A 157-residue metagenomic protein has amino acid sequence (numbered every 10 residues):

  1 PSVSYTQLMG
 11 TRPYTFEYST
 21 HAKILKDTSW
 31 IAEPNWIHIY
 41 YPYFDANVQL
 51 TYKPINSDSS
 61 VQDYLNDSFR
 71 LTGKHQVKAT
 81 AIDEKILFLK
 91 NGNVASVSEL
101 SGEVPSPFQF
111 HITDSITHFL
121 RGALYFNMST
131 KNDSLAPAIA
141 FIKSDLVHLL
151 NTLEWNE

Functional and structural regions predicted by a protein language model:
P1-A32: N-terminal "mature-domain start" segment
T6, G10, Y14, D114 (+1 more regions): Extracytoplasmic/periplasmic, Sec-exported soluble proteins
T15, Q62-T72, K143, V147-L150: Generic detector of well-ordered alpha-helical segments enriched in charged/polar residues, highlighting helical
Y18, A46, L149: Residues that flank catalytic or metal-binding motifs in active/ligand-binding sites
A22, A123-E157: Surface-exposed amphipathic alpha-helical segments
A22-K23, V77-I82, L153: Short glycine-aromatic motifs
T28-R121, M128-N132: Conserved polar/disulfide-associated segments of primarily extracytoplasmic proteins
